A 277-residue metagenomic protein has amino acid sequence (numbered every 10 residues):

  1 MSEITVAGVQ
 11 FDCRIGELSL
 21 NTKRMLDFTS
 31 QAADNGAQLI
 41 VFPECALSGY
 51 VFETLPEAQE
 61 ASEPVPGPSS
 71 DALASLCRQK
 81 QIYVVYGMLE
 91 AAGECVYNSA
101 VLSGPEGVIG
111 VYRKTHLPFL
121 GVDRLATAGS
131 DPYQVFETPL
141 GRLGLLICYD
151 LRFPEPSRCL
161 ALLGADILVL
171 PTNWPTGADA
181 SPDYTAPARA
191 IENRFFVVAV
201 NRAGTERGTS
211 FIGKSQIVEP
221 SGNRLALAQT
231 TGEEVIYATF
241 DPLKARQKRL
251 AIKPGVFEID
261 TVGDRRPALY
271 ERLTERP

Functional and structural regions predicted by a protein language model:
S2-G8: Extreme N-terminal starter segment of soluble prokaryotic enzymes
Q10-I15: Short polar catalytic/cofactor-binding loops
L18-S19, L26-P105, I109, P175-N193: Cys-nucleophile CN-hydrolase/nitrilase-fold catalytic domain and related Cys-dependent amidase chemistry that acts on
P68-Y83, R152-I236: CN hydrolase (nitrilase-like) catalytic-core segments centered on the catalytic cysteine and neighboring Lys/Glu
A91-L163, P175-Y184, A188, L250-P254: Active-site catalytic loop in hydrolytic enzyme cores
V135, R202-P277: C-terminal beta-strand edge segments of enzyme domains
